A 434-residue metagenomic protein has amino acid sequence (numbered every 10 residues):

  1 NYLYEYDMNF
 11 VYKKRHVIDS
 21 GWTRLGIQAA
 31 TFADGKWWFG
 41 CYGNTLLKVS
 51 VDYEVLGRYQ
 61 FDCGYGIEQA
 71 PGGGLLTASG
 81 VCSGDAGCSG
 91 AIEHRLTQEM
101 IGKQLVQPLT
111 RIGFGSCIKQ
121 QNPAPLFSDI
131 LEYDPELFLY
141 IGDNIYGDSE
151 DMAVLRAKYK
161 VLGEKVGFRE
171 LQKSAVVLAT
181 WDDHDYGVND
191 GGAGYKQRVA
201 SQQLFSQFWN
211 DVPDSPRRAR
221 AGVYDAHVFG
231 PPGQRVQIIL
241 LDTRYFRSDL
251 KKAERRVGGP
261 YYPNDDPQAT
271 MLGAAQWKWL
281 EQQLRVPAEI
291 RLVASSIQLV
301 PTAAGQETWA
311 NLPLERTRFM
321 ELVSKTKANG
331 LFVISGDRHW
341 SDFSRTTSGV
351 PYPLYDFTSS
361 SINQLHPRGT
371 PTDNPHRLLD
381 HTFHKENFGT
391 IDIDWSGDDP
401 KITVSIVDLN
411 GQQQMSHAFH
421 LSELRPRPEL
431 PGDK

Functional and structural regions predicted by a protein language model:
Y2, G43-L46, V81-S83: Loop/turn residues immediately N-terminal
L3-D7, K48, E93-Q98, A226 (+2 more regions): Conserved blade-register residue in beta-propeller folds
Y12-S20, E54-Y59: A short beta-strand motif characteristic of beta-propeller blades
D19-V51: Loop/turn-rich, solvent-exposed surfaces of beta-rich toroidal or solenoidal domains
W22-T31, F61-G74: Repeated scaffold domains used in trafficking and secretory/extracellular systems, primarily beta-propellers
K36-F39, L75-L76, L292: Conserved beta-propeller blade signature
E68-L105: Blade-level signature of beta-propeller repeat domains, shared across WD40, Kelch, NHL, RCC1 and BNR/Asp-box propellers
L105-K434: Metal-dependent phosphoester/phosphodiester hydrolase catalytic core
